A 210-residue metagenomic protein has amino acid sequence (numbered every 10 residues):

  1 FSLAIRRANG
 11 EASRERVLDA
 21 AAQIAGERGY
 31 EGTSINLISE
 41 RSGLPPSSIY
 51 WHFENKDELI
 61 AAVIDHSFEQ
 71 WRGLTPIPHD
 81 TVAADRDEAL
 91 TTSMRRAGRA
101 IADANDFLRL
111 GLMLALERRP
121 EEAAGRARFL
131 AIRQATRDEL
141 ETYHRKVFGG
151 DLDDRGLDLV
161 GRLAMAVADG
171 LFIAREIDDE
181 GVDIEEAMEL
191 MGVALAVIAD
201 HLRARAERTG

Functional and structural regions predicted by a protein language model:
F1-A12, R203-G210: N-terminal intrinsically disordered/low-complexity leader segments
A12-R16, A20-E58, A62: Helix-turn-helix
A62, P76-F107, G150, D154-A164 (+1 more regions): Hydrophobic alpha-helical connector segments
D65-W71: Short, basic, alpha-helical segments at the C-terminal edge of helix-turn-helix-like DNA-binding modules
T81-A84, E121-A123, R133-V160, D179 (+1 more regions): Hydrophobic alpha-helical bundle segments that form small-molecule/ligand-binding pockets
T91, R95, L130, R137 (+4 more regions): Conserved terminal C-lobe alpha helix of the protein kinase catalytic domain
D103-A127: Amphipathic alpha-helical segments used for helix-helix packing
F107-A115, D154-R175, E186-V197: Hydrophobic alpha-helical segments that form the core of small-molecule binding pockets and/or dimer interfaces
